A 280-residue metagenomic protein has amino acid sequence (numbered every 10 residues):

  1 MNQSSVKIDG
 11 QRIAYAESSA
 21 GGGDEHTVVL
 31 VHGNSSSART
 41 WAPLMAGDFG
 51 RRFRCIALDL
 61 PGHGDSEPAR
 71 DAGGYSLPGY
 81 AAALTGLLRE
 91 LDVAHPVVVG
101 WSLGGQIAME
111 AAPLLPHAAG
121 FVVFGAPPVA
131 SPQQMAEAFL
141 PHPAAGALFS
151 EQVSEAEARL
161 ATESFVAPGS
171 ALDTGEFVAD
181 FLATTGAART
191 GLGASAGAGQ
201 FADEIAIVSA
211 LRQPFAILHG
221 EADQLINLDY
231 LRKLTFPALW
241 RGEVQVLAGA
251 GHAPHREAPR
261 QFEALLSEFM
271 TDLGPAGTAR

Functional and structural regions predicted by a protein language model:
M1-R12: N-terminal cap/lid segment of alpha/beta-hydrolase-fold proteins
Q11-P68: Conserved HGGG/HGGXW glycine-rich cap/lid loop of the alpha/beta-hydrolase fold
A38-P43, D65-P68, P132, I226-N227 (+1 more regions): Short N-terminal helix/helix-N-cap motif within the alpha/beta-hydrolase-1
D48, R212-A250, R256, Q261: Conserved loop-alpha-helix segment in the C-terminal half of the alpha/beta-hydrolase fold that carries the catalytic
A57-V99, A264: Active-site loop/oxyanion-hole signature of alpha/beta-hydrolase fold enzymes
G100, G104, A108: Gly/Ala-rich beta-loop-alpha elbow adjacent to hydrolase catalytic centers
M109-P113, H117-E151: Flexible "cap/lid" loop of the alpha/beta hydrolase fold
P132-E137, E151-S209: Conserved alpha/beta-hydrolase catalytic His-Asp/Glu region
